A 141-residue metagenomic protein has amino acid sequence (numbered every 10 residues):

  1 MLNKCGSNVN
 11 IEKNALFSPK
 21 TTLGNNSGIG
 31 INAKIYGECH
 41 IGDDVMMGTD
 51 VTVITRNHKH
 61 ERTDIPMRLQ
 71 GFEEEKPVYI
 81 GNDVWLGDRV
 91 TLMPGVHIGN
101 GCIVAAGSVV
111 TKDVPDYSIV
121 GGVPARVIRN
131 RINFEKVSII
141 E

Functional and structural regions predicted by a protein language model:
M1-K20: Extended, small-residue-rich solenoid/repeat segments and analogous flexible loops that form exposed scaffolds
A15-L23, G28-H97, V123-P124, R131-I140: Flexible, glycine/small-residue-enriched loop-and-beta-strand segment within the central core of proteins
G95-G121, A125, S138-I140: C-terminal/domain-terminus segments
